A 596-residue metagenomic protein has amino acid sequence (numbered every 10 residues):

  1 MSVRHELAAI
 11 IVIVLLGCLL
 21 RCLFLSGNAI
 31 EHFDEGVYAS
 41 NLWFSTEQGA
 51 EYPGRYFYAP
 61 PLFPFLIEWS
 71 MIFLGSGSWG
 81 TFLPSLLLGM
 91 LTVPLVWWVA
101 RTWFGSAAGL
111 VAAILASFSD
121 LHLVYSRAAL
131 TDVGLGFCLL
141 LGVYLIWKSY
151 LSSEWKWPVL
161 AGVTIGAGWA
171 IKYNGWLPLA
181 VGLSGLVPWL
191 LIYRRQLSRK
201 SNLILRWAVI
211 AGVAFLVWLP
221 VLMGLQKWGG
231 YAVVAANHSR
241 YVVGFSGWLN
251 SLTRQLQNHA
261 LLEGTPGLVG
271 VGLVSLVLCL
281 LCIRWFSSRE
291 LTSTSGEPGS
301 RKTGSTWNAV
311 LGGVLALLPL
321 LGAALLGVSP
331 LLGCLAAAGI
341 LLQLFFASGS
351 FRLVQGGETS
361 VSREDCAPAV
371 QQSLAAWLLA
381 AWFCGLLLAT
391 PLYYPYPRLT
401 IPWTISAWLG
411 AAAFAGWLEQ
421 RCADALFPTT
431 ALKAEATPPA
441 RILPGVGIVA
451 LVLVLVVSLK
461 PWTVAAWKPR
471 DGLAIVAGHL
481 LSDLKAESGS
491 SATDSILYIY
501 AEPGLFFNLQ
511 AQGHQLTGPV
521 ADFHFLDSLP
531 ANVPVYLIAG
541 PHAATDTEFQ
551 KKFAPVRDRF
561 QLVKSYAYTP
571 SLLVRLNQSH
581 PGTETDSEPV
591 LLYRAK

Functional and structural regions predicted by a protein language model:
I11-V14, G304-P319, A337-F351, E364 (+4 more regions): Signature aromatic-anchored transmembrane alpha helix within multi-pass, membrane-resident enzymes that catalyze glycan
G27, Y38, F44, L179-S293 (+7 more regions): Transmembrane-lumen/periplasm boundary regions of multi-pass, lipid-linked membrane glycan transferases
H32, F82-S85, L121-L135, N174 (+1 more regions): Short acidic/glycine- and proline-prone juxtamembrane loop motifs at membrane-interface regions of multi-pass membrane
L83-F104, L141, L145: Transmembrane-helix motifs of polytopic, lipid-linked glycan transferases
R101-W103, A107, G142-P158, G168 (+3 more regions): Membrane-interface transmembrane helices that cradle and orient dolichyl/undecaprenyl
A108-V111, L145-G166, E297-K302, T306-L317 (+2 more regions): Short hydrophobic alpha-helices at membrane interfaces in multi-pass membrane enzymes
Y125-S126, D132, G168, L177 (+3 more regions): Hydrophobic/aromatic-rich transmembrane helices and adjacent perimembrane loops
L222-L225, G447-T585: Catalytic lumenal/periplasmic loop and adjoining terminal transmembrane helix of membrane glycan-assembly enzymes
